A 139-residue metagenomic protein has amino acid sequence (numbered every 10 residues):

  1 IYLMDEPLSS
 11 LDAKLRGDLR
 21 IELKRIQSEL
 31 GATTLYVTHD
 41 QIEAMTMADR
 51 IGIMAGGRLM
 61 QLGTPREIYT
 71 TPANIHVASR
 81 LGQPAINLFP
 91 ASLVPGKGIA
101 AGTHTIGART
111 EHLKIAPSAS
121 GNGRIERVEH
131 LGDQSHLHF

Functional and structural regions predicted by a protein language model:
I1-H76: ABC ATPase nucleotide-binding domains
R50, F89, A119-G121: Structural detector for hydrophobic anchor residues on beta-strands
R50, Q61, R80, T105 (+1 more regions): Short glycine/serine/threonine-biased micro-segments
M54, R80-G82, P90, T105-R109: Short, conserved beta-strand edge motifs with alternating hydrophobic and charged residues
T64, H76, P90-S92, N122-E126: Residues located in well-ordered beta-strands
T70-G96: C-terminal boundary and immediately downstream tail of ABC-type ATPase nucleotide-binding domains
P84, P95-F139: Non-catalytic connector elements of ABC transporters
